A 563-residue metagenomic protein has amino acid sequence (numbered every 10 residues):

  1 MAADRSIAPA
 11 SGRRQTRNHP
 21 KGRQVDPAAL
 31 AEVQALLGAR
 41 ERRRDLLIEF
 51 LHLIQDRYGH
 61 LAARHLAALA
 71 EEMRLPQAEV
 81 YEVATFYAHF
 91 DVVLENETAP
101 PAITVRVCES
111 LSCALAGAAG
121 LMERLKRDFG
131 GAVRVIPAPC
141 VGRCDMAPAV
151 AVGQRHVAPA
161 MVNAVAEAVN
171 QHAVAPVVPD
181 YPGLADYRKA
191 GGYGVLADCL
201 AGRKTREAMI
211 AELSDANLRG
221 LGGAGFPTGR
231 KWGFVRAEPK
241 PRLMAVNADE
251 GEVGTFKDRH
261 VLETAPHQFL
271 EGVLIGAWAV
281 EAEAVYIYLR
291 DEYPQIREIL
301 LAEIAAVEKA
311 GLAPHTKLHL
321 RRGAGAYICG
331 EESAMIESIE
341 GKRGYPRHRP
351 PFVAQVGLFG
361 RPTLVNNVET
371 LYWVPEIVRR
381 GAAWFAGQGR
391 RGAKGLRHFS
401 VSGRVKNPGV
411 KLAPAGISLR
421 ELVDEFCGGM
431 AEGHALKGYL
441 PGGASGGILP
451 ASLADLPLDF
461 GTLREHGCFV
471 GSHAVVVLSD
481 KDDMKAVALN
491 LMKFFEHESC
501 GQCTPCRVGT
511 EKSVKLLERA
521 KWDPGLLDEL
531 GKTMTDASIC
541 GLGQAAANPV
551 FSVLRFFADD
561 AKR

Functional and structural regions predicted by a protein language model:
R14-V105, E109-V141, D145-V174, G194-D215 (+8 more regions): Ferredoxin-type iron-sulfur electron-transfer modules in oxidoreductases and energy-metabolism complexes
Y87, A265-A279: Histidine-anchored nucleotide/phosphate-binding helix
V152-Q154, S402, K406-P408, P441-G442: Short strand-turn-strand beta-turns centered on an Asx-Gly dipeptide
C199-E238, S400, L412-A413, L440-R464: Accessory "access/gating" subregions that flank catalytic or transport cores
F226, G233-T255, R259-E271: Active-site cofactor/substrate anionic-group-binding motifs, chiefly glycine- and Lys/Arg-rich phosphate-binding loops
G272-L274, A415-A431: Short amphipathic, charge-patterned alpha-helical segments
V285, G428-G443: Short loop-to-beta-strand transition segments
R297-A415, C427: Hydrophobic alpha-helical positions that pack around
